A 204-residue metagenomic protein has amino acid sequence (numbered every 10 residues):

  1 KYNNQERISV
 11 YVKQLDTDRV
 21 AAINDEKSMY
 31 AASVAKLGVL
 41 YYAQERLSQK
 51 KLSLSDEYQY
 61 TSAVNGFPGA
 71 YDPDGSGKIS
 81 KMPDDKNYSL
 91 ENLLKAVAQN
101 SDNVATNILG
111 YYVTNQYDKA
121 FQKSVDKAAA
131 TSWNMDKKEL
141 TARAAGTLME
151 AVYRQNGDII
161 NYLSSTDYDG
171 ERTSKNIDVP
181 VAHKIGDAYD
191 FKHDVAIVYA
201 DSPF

Functional and structural regions predicted by a protein language model:
K1-N24, I197-V198: A short, well-structured edge-of-sheet supersecondary motif
E6-I8, T17-R19, L54-D56, T141-A144 (+1 more regions): Envelope-exposed proteins and targeting segments
L15-T17, E26-S28, E45, A63-N65 (+1 more regions): Solvent-exposed coil/turn segments that connect beta secondary-structure elements in extracytoplasmic/periplasmic
D18, Y30-Y58, V97: Active-site SXXK
A22-M29, L94, N134-M135: A short glycine/serine-rich beta->alpha loop
S62-A63, G69-D158: Active-site-adjacent helix/loop patches that line small-molecule binding or acyl-intermediate pockets
S62-D74, L163-N176: Short, mixed-charge aromatic SLiMs
G170-F204: Short, Gly/Ser/Thr-enriched beta-strand-loop segments that form substrate-interacting elements of hydrolase/peptidase
